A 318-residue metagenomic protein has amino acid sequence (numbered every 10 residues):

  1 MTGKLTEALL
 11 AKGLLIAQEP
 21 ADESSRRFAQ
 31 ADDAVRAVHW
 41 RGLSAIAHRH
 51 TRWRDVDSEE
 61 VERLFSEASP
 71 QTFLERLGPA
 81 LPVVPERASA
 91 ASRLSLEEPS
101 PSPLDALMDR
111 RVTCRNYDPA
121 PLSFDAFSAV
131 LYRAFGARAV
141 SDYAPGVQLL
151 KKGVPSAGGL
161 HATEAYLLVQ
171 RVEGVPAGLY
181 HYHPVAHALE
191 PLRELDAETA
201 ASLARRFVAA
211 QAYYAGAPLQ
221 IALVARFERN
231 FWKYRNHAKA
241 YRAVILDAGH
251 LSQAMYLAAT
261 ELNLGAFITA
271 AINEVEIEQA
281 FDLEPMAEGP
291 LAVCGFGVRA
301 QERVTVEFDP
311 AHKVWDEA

Functional and structural regions predicted by a protein language model:
M1-Q220, E228, I272-A318: N-terminal accessory segments that position/regulate proteins before the catalytic core
V112-P121, W232-I245: Short histidine-centered catalytic/ligand-binding loop motif
V130, A165, L219-L223, F227 (+1 more regions): Small-aliphatic-rich amphipathic alpha-helix that forms the alpha element of a beta-alpha
